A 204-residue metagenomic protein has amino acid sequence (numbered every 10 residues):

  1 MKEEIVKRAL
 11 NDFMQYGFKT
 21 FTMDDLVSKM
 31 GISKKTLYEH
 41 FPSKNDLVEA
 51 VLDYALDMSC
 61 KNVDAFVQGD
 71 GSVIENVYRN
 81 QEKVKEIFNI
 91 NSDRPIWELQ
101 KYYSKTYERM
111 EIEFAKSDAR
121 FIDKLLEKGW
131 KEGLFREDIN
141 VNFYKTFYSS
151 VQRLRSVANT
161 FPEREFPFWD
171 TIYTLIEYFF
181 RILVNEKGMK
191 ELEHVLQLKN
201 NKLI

Functional and structural regions predicted by a protein language model:
M1-L10, L26, V51-A55, S59 (+1 more regions): Generic hydrophobic, amphipathic alpha-helix propensity
E4, D12-D46, A50: Helix-turn-helix
K44, V51, A55, S59 (+6 more regions): Hydrophobic/aromatic residues within well-ordered alpha-helical segments
A50, D64-N91, K145: Hydrophobic alpha-helical connector segments
V51, A55, S59, V63 (+5 more regions): Hydrophobic recognition helices of helix-based DNA-binding modules
Y78, D123, V141-S149, W169 (+1 more regions): Short, well-structured alpha-helical segments
N89-D123, W130-D138, N142-F143: Short secondary-structure transition hinges
K124-K128, E165-I204: C-terminal peripheral helix-coil segments that are non-catalytic and often amphipathic
